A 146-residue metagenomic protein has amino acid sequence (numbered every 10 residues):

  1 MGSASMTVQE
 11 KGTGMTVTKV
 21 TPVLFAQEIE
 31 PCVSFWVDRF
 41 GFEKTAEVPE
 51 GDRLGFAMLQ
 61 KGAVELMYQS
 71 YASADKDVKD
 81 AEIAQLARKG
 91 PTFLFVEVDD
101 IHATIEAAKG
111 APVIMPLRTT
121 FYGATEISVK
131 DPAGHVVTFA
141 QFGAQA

Functional and structural regions predicted by a protein language model:
G2-V23, E43-E97, A103-K130, Q141-A146: Vicinal oxygen chelate
A26-E30: Short acidic-aromatic low-complexity motifs
C32-V37, A108, G134: Conserved active-site tyrosine of GNAT-family acetyltransferases
V136-F139: Short glycine-/small-residue motifs
